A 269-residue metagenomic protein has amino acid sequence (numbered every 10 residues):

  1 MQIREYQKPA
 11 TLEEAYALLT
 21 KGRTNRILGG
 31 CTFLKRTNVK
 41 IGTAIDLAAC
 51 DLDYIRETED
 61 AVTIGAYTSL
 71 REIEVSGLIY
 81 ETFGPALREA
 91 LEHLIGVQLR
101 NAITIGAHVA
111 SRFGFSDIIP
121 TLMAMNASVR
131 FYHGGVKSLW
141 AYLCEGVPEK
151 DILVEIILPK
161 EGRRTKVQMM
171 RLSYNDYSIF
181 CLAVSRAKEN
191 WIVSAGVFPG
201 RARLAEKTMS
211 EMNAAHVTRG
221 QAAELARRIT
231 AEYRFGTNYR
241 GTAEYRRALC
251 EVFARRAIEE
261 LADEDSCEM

Functional and structural regions predicted by a protein language model:
M1-M269: C-terminal structural segment of proteins
